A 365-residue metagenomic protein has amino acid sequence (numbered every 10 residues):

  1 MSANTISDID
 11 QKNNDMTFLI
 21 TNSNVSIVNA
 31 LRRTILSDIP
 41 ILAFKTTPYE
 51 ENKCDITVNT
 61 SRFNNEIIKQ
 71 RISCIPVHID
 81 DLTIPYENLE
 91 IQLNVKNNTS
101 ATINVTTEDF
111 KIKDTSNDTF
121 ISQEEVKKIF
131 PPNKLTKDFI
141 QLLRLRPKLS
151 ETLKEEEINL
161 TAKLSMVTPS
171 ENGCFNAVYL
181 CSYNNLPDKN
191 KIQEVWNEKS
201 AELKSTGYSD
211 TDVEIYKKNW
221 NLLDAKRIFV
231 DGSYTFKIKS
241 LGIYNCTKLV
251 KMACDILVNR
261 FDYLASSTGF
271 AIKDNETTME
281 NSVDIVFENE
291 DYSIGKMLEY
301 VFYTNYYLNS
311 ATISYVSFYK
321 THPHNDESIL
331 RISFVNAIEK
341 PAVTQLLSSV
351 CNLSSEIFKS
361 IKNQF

Functional and structural regions predicted by a protein language model:
M1-F365: Protein-protein interaction/assembly regions in multi-subunit complexes
